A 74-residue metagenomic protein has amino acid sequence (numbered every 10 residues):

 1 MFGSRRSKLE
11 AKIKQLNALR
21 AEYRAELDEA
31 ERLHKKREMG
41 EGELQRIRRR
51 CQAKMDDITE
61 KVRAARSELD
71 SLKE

Functional and structural regions predicted by a protein language model:
M1-A18: Short, charge/polar-rich alpha-helical segments
M1-G3, D70-E74: Short acidic DE-rich linear segments
R6, E26-L27, R48: Single-register position within the heptad repeat of long, parallel alpha-helical coiled-coil rods in eukaryotic
R20-R24, R50-L72: Amphipathic alpha-helical coiled-coil segments
E22-L33: Extended, amphipathic, non-transmembrane alpha-helical segments
E41-Q52: Short, charged, amphipathic alpha-helical segments
